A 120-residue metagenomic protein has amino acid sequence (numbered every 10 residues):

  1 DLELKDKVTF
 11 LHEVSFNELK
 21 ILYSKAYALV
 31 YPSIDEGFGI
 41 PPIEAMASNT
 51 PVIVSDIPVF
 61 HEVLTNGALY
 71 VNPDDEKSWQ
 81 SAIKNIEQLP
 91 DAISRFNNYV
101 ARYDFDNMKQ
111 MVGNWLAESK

Functional and structural regions predicted by a protein language model:
D1-N17: Nucleotide-activated donor-binding/catalytic signature segment of Leloir-type glycosyltransferases, i.e., the conserved
S15-A26, A47, H61: Short acidic alpha-helix that forms the nucleotide-activated donor recognition element in Leloir-type transferases
E18, S33-G37, V59: Active-site donor-sugar recognition loop in glycosyltransferases
S24-G37, T50-P51: Acidic donor-binding loop of glycosyltransferase active sites
P42, A47, P51-V54: Short hydrophobic beta-strand element within catalytic cores of glycosyltransferases and related nucleotide-activated
P42, I57-Y70: Short acidic/histidine- and often glycine-rich active-site loop of Leloir-type glycosyltransferases that engages
L69-K77, I83-P90: Conserved acidic donor-binding segment of nucleotide-sugar-dependent glycosyltransferases
P90-S119: A charged, aromatic-enriched C-terminal amphipathic alpha-helix characteristic of glycosyltransferases across folds
